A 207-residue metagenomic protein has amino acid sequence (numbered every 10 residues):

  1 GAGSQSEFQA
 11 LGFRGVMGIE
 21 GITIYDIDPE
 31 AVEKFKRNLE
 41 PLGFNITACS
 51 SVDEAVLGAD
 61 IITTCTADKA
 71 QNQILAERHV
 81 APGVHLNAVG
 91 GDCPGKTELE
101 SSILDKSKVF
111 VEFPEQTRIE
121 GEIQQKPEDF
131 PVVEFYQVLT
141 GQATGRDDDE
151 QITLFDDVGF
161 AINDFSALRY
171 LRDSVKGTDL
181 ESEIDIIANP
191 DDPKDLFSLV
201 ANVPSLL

Functional and structural regions predicted by a protein language model:
G1-G3: Glycine-rich Rossmann-fold phosphate-binding loop(s) that bind the pyrophosphate of adenine dinucleotide cofactors
S6-E7: N-terminal Rossmann-fold NAD(P) dinucleotide-binding loop
G15-E40: NAD(P)-binding Rossmann-fold cofactor-contacting core
E20, D60, S107: Conserved acidic residues
E33, P127-L207: NAD(P)-dependent dehydrogenase/reductase Rossmann-like domain
F44-A59, I74-L75: Short acidic low-complexity segments
D60, T66-A70, G90-G91, P114: Short glycine-/small-residue-rich Rossmann-like dinucleotide-binding loops
H79-D148: Rossmann-fold NAD(P)-binding glycine/threonine-rich loop
